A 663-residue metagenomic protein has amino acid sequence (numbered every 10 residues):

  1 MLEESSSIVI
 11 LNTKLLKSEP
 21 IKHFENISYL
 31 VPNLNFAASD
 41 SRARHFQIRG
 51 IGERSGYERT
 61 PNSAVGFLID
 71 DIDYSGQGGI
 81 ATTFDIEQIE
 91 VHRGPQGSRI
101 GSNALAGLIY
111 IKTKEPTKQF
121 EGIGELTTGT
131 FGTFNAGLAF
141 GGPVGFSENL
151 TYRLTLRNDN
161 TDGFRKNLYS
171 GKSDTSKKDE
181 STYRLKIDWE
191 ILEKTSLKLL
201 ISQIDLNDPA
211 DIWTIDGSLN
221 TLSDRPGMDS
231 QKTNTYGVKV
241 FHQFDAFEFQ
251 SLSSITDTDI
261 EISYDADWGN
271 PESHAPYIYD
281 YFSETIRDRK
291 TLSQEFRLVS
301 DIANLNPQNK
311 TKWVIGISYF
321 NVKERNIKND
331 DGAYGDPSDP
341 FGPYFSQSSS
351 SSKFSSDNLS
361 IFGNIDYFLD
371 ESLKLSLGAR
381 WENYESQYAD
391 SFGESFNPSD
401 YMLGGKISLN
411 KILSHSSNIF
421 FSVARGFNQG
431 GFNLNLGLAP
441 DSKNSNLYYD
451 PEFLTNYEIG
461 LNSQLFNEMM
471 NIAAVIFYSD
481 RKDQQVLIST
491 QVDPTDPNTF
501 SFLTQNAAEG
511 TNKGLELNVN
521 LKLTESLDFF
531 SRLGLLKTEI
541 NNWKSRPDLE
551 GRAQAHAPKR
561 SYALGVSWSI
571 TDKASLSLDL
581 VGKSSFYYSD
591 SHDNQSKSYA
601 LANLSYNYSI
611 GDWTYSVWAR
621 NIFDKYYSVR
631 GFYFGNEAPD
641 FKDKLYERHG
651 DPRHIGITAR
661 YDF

Functional and structural regions predicted by a protein language model:
H45-Q47, V91, N103-L126, F134 (+1 more regions): N-terminal periplasmic accessory domains that precede and gate Gram-negative outer-membrane beta-barrel machines
G56-Y57, A64-P95: Short acidic/polar hinge/loop motifs at secondary-structure boundaries that mediate gating or recognition
E121-I123, T128-T161, R165-D208, K232-N234 (+9 more regions): Transmembrane beta-barrel wall of Gram-negative outer-membrane proteins
D188-E193, S202, L298, K310-K312 (+6 more regions): Structural signature of Gram-negative outer-membrane beta-barrels, strongest in the C-terminal barrel of TonB-dependent
D205-S218, N321-R325, E385-Q387, N410-E458 (+5 more regions): Surface-exposed extracellular loop regions of Gram-negative outer-membrane beta-barrel proteins, predominantly
K239-A266, I412, N418-A424, D450-K513 (+4 more regions): Membrane-embedded beta-barrel scaffold of Gram-negative outer-membrane proteins
V299-S300, W313-G316, F368, S372-L375 (+4 more regions): Gram-negative outer-membrane beta-barrel transporters
K482, F529, G582-Y587, Y608-F663: C-terminal beta-signal and adjacent terminal beta-strands/loops of Gram-negative outer-membrane beta-barrel proteins
